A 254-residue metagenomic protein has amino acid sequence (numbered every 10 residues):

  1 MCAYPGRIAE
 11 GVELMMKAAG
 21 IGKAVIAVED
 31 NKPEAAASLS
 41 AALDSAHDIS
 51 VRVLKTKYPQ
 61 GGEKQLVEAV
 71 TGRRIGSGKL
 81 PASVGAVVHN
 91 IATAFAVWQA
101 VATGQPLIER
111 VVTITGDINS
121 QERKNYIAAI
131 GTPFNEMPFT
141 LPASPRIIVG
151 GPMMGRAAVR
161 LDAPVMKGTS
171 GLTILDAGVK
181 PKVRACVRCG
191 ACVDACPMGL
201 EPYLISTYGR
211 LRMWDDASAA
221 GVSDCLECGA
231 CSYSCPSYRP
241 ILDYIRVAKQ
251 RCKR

Functional and structural regions predicted by a protein language model:
C2-A18: Histidine-anchored nucleotide/phosphate-binding helix
A3-Y4, K32, R212-M213: Short, solvent-exposed helix-helix connector turns and helix-capping sites enriched in acidic/polar residues
M15-A19, A42-A46, R73, A94 (+6 more regions): Change "in soluble alpha/beta enzymes" to "in soluble alpha/beta proteins
I21-F134, F139-P142, G151-P152: Hydrophobic alpha-helical positions that pack around
K32-A41, A158-V165, P236: Short glycine/threonine-rich loop-to-helix capping motif typified by GTGT followed within a few residues by an Asp-Pro
P59-Q60, L66-T71, P142-R188: Active-site gating/interface segments in enzymes
S170-V183, V193, P197-Y233, S237-R254: Ferredoxin-type iron-sulfur electron-transfer modules in oxidoreductases and energy-metabolism complexes
